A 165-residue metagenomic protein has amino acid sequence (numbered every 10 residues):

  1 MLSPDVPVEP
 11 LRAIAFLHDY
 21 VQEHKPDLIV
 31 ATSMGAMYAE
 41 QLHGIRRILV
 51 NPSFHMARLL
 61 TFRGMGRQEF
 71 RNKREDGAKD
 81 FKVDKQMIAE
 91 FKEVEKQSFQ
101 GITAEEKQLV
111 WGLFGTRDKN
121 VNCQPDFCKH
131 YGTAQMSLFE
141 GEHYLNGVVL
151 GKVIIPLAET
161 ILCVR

Functional and structural regions predicted by a protein language model:
M1-E23, H143: Active-site catalytic motif of lipid deacylating hydrolases and related acyltransferases
P7-P10, S33-G35, T116-K119: Short beta->alpha connector loops
R12-A15, L42, V148-V149: Generic recognition of short, well-ordered alpha-helical segments
A15, S33, V121-C123: Residue-level marker for well-ordered alpha-helical positions
V30-E40: Gly/Ala-rich beta-loop-alpha elbow adjacent to hydrolase catalytic centers
E40-R46: Glycosyltransferases and closely related glycan-assembly transferases that use nucleotide-activated donors
R46-I48, P52-R165: The alpha/beta-hydrolase serine catalytic core
